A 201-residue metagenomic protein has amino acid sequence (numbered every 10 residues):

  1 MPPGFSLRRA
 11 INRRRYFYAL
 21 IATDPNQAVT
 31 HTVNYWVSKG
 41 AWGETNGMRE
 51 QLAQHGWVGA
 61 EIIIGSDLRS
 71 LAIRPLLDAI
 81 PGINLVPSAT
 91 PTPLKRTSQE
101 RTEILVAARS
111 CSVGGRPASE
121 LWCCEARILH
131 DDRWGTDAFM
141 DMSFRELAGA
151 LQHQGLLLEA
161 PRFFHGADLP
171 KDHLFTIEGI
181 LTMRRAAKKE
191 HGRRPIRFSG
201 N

Functional and structural regions predicted by a protein language model:
P2-L20, P25-N201: Ser/Thr-rich, low-complexity intrinsically disordered terminal regions
